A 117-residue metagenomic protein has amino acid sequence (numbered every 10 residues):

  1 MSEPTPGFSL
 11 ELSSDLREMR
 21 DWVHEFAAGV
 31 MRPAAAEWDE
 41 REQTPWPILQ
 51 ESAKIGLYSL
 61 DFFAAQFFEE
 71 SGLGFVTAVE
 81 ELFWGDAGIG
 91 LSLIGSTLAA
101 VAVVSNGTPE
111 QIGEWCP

Functional and structural regions predicted by a protein language model:
M1-D15: Intrinsic disorder at enzyme termini
S2-E3, A28, G56-L60: Short acidic (Asp/Glu) and glycine-rich catalytic loops that position anionic groups and cofactors
E3-G7, P33, W84, G88: Residue-level signal for pocket-adjacent positions within structured domains
S14-E18, I55-Y58: Short low-complexity stretches enriched in small and charged residues
D15-G29: A non-catalytic, amphipathic alpha-helix used as a structural packing/dimerization or gating element in enzyme scaffolds
G29-A35: Short, basic, glycine/proline-bearing loop/turn elements
A36-P117: Glycine-rich flavin
